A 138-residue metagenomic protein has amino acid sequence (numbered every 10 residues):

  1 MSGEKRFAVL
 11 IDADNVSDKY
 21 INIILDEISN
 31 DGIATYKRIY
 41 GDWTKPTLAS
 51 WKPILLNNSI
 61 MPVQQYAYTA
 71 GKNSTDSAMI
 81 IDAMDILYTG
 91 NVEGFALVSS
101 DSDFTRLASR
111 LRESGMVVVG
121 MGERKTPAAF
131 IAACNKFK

Functional and structural regions predicted by a protein language model:
M1-D82, L87-Y88, S109, V117: Domain-level signal for Mg2+-assisted phosphodiester chemistry and nucleotide/NA-binding surfaces in nucleic-acid
Y40, E93-S100, L107, L111 (+1 more regions): Acidic beta-strand-to-loop metal/phosphate-binding motif
T47-K52, G122-I131: Short, glycine/polar-rich helix-capping loops at beta-to-alpha or helix-loop-helix junctions that flank or form
L56, R112, I131: Anion (oxyanion) recognition and catalysis
K72-S74, A128-A133: Short, charged, surface-exposed secondary-structure boundary motifs
D103-F104, T126: Alpha-helix capping/helix-boundary segments
C134-K138: Conserved phosphate-handling catalytic cores of large alpha/beta enzymes
